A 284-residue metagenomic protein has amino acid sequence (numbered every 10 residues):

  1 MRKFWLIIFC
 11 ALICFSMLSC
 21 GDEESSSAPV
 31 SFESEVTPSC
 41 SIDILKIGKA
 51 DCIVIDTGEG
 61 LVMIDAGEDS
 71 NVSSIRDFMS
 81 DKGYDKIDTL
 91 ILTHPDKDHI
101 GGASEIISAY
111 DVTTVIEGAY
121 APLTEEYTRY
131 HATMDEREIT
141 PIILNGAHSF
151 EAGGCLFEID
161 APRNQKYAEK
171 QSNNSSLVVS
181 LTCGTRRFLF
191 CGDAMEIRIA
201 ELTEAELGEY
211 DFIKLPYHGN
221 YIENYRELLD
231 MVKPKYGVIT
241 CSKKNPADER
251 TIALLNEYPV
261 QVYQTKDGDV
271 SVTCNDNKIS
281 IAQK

Functional and structural regions predicted by a protein language model:
R2-K3, M17-K284: Non-globular, low-confidence helical/coil segments that flank catalytic cores
I8-S16: Bacterial N-terminal signal peptides
